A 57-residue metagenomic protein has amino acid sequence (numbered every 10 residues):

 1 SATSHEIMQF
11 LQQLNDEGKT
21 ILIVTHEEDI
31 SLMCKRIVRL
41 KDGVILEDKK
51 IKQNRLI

Functional and structural regions predicted by a protein language model:
S1-T3: Helix N-cap at the start of a conserved alpha-helix in ABC-type nucleotide-binding domains
F10-I23, S31: Conserved catalytic loops of ABC-family nucleotide-binding domains
E27: Catalytic "switch" loops of ABC-type ATPases
L32-R39: Conserved catalytic segment of ABC-fold P-loop ATPases
D48-K49: ABC ATPase "signature
R55: Short acidic-hydrophobic catalytic motif
